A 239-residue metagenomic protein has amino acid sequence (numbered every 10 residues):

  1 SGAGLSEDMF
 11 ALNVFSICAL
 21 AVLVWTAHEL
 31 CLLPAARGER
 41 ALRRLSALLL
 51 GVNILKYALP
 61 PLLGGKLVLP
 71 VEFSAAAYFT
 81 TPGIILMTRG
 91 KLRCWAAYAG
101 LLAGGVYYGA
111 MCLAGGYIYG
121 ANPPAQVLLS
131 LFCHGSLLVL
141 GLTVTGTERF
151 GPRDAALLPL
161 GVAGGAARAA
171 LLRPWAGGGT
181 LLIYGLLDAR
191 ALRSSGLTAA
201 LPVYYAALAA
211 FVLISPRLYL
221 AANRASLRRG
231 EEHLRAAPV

Functional and structural regions predicted by a protein language model:
S1-A41, N53: N-terminal topogenic module of multi-pass integral membrane proteins
G2-A19, R153-A163, P174-P216, L220: Membrane-interface transmembrane-helix boundary segments in multi-pass integral membrane proteins
V14-V22, P70-G83, A96, L128-V139: Membrane-embedded alpha-helical segments of multi-pass membrane proteins, especially the transmembrane helices
W25-A27, T81, G135-A155: Alpha-helical transmembrane segments in multipass membrane proteins, preferentially the mid-helix core
L30-R43, L86-W95, G146-A156: Membrane-interface helix-boundary motifs at transmembrane edges
G38-T88: A glycine-rich, hydrophobic loop/mini-helix early in the fold
L49-A58, L101-L113, V162-L172: Aromatic-anchored segments of alpha-helical transmembrane domains
L86-T147: Membrane-proximal helix-loop-helix units in multi-pass membrane proteins
